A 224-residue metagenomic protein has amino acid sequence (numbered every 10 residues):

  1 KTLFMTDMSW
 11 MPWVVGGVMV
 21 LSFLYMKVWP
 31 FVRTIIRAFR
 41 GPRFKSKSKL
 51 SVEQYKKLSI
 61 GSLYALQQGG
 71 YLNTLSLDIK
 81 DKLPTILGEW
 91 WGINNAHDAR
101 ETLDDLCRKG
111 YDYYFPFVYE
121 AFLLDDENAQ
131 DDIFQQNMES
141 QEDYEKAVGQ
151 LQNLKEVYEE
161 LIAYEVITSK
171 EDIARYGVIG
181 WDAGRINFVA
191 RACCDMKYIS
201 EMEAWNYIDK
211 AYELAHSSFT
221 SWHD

Functional and structural regions predicted by a protein language model:
T2-M11: Membrane-interface segments at the starts/ends of alpha-helical transmembrane spans
W10-C194, Y198-E201, W205, A211-D224: Polar/charged low-complexity regulatory segments
